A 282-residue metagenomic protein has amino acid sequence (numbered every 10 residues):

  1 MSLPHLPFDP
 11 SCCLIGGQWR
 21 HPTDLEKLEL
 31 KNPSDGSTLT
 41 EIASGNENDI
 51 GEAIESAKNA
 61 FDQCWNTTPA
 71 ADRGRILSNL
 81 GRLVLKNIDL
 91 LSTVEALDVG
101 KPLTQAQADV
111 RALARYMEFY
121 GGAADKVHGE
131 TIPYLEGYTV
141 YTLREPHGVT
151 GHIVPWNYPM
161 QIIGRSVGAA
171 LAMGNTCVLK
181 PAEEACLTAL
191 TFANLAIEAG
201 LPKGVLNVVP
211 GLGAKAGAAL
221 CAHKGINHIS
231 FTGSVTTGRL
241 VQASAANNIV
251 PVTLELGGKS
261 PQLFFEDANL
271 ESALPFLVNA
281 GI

Functional and structural regions predicted by a protein language model:
M1-I42, R75, N79, G129-I153: Terminal low-complexity tails and localization/encapsulation signals of metabolic enzymes
G36, R73, E95, M117 (+4 more regions): Residue-level signal for inorganic ion chemistry
L39-V127: Glycine-rich loop-to-alpha-helix module at the N-terminal edge of alpha/beta enzyme cores
E130-G204, N227, I249: Conserved small-residue-rich beta-alpha loop and adjacent elements that most often cradle the phosphate/pyrophosphate
T139-V140, V208-N227: A structured beta-alpha segment of the ubiquitous adenosine-cofactor-binding alpha/beta core
V167-G168, G217, G238: Generic hydrophobic/aromatic pocket-lining and core-packing "Φ" positions
N175, K180-A182, P210, T232 (+1 more regions): Short beta->alpha connector loops at strand-helix junctions that form conserved, small/polar/Pro-enriched
T236-I282: ALDH superfamily catalytic-core signature
